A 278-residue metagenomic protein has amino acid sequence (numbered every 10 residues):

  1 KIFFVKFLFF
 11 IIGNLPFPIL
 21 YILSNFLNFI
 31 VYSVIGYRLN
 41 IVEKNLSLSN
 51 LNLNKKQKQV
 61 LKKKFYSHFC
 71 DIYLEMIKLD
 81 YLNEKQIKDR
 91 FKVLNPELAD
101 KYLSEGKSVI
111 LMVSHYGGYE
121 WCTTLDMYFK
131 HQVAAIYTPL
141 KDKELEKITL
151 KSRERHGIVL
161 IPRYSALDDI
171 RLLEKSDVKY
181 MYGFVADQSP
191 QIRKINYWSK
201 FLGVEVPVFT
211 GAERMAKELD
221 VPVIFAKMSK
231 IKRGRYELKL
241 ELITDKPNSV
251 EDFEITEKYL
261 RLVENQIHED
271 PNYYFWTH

Functional and structural regions predicted by a protein language model:
K1-I110, K151, G157: Membrane-anchoring hydrophobic helices of lipid-metabolizing enzymes
F3, F91, P162, I255-K258: Soluble or luminal CAZymes and related metallo-dependent hydrolases
F7, I41, E97, W121 (+3 more regions): Short Gly/charged-rich anion-binding patches and loops
Y32, K88, M112, T138-P139 (+2 more regions): A generic secondary-structure micro-motif detector that highlights 1-2 residue hydrophobic/ambivalent hotspots embedded
L53-K63, K101, Y128, Y164-H278: Non-catalytic C-terminal accessory region of glycerolipid acyltransferases and related lyso-lipid remodeling enzymes
E105-Y164, Q191-K200: Catalytic core of membrane glycerolipid acyltransferases/transacylases, capturing the structured, soluble-facing
